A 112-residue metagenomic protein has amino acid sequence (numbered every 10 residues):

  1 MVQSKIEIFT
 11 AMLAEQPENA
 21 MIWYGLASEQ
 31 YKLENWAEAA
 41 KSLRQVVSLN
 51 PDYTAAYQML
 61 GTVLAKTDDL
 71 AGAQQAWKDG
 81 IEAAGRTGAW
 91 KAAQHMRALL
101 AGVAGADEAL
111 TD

Functional and structural regions predicted by a protein language model:
A11-M12, Q45-V46, G80: Canonical positions in the second alpha-helix
E15, L49, A83-T87: Structural marker of alpha-solenoid helical repeat scaffolds
